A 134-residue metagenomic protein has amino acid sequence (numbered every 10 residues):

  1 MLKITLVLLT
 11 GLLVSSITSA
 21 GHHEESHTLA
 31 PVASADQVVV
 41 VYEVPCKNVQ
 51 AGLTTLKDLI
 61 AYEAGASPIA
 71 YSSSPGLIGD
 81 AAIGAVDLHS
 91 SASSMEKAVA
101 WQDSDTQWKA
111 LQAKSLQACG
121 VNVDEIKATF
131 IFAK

Functional and structural regions predicted by a protein language model:
M1-K3: N-terminal hydrophobic targeting signals that begin at the initiator methionine
T5-S16: Bacterial N-terminal signal peptides
S19-Q107, Q117-K134: Short S/T/G/P-rich N-terminal loop/turn motif that feeds into the first structured element of a domain
W108-Q112: Non-heme di-metal
